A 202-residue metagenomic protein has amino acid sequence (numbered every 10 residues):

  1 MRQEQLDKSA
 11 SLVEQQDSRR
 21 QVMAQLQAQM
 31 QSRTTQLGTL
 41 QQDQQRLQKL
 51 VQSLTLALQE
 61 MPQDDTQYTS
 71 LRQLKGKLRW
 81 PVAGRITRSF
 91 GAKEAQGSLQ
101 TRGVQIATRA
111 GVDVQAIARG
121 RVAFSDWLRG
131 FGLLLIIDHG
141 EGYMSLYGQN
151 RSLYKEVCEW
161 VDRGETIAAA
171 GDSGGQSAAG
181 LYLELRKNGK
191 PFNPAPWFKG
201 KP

Functional and structural regions predicted by a protein language model:
M1-L74: Alpha-helical oligomerization segments with coiled-coil/rod-like character
G76-P202: Catalytic cores of peptidoglycan-degrading enzymes
